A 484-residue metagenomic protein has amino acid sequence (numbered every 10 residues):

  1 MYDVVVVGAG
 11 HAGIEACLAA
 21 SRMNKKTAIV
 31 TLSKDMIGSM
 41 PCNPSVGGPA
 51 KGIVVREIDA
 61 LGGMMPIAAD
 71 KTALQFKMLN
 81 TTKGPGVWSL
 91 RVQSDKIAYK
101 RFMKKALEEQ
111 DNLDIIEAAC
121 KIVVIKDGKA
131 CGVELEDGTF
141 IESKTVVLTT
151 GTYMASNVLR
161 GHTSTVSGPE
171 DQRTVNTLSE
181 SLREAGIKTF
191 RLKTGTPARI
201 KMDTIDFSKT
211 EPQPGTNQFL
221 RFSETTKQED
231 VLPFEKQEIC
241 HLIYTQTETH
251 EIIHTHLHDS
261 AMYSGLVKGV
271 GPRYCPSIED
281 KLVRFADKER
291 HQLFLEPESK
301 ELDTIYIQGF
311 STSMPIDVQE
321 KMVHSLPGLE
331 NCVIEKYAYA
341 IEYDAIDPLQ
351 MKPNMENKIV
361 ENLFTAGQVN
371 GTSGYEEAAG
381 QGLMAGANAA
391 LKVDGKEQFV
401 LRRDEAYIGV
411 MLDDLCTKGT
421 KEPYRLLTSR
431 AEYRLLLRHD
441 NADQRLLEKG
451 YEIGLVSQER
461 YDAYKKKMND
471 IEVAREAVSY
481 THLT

Functional and structural regions predicted by a protein language model:
M1-G10: Beta1/beta-strand and adjacent pyrophosphate-binding region of the FAD-binding site in flavoprotein oxidoreductases
G13: N-terminal Rossmann-fold NAD(P) dinucleotide-binding loop
L18-I122, T149-P169, R173, T177-L178 (+2 more regions): Conserved N-terminal/central alpha/beta ligand/cofactor-binding core
E136-T145: Core beta-strand elements of the Rossmann-like FAD/NAD(P) dinucleotide-binding domain in flavoenzyme oxidoreductases
T210-S223, D394-S479: Acidic/histidine-rich catalytic neighborhood
Y306-T372, V400-D413: A glycine-rich dinucleotide-binding beta-alpha-beta segment and adjacent secondary-structure elements that constitute
A379-F399: Internal hydrophobic alpha-helix adjacent to the cofactor/substrate pocket in enzyme cavities
T481-T484: Conserved small/polar residues in nucleotide/adenosyl-binding loops
